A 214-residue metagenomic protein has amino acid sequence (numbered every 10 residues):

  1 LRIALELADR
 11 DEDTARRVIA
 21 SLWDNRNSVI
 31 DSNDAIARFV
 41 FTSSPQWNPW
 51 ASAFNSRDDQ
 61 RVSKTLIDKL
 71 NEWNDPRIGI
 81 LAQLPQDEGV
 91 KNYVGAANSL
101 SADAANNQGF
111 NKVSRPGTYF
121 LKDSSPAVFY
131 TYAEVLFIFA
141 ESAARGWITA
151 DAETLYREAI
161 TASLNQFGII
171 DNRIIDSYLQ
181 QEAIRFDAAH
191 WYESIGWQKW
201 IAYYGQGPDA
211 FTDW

Functional and structural regions predicted by a protein language model:
L1, T14-R17: Solvent-exposed, charged interface segments at domain starts and junctions
L1-I3, I195: Short tryptophan-centered beta-strand motifs in secreted/extracellular beta-sheet-rich domains of glycan-recognition
I3-A4, R10, S142, A202: TPR/TPR-like alpha-solenoid repeats
E6-E12, W147-I148: Short coil/turn linking the two alpha-helices of tandem helical-hairpin repeats
R16-F139, A144-R145, A150-Q198, A202 (+1 more regions): Hydrophobic-face positions in mid-chain alpha helices that act as interaction patches
T212-W214: Short, intrinsically disordered, charge-balanced linker/junction segments flanking boundaries in proteins
